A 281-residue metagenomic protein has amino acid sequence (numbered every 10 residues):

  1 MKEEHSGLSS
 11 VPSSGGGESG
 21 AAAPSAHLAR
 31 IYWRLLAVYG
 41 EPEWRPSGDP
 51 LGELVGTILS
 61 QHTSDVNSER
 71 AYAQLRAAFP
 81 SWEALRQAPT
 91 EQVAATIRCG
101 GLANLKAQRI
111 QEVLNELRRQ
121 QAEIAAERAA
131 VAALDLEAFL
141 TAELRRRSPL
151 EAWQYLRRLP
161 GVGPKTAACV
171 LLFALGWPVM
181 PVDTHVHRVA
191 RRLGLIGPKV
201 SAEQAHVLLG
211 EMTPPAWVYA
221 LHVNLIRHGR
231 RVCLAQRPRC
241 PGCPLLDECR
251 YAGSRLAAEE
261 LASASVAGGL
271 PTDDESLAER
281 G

Functional and structural regions predicted by a protein language model:
E3-E4, V11, E18, E275: Acidic, Ala/Val/Gly-enriched low-complexity intrinsically disordered segments
E4-S6, Q108, A129, G281: Residue-level detector of intrinsically disordered/flexible regions characterized by low predicted structural confidence
G7, G15-G20, G268-G269, G281: Residue-identity detector for glycine
P12-S13, Y32, T272: Intrinsically disordered, low-complexity polar segments enriched in Ser/Thr/Pro and acidic
A23-A262, V266-G269: Catalytic cores of DNA base-excision repair glycosylases
S263-G281: Acidic, low-complexity intrinsically disordered tails
